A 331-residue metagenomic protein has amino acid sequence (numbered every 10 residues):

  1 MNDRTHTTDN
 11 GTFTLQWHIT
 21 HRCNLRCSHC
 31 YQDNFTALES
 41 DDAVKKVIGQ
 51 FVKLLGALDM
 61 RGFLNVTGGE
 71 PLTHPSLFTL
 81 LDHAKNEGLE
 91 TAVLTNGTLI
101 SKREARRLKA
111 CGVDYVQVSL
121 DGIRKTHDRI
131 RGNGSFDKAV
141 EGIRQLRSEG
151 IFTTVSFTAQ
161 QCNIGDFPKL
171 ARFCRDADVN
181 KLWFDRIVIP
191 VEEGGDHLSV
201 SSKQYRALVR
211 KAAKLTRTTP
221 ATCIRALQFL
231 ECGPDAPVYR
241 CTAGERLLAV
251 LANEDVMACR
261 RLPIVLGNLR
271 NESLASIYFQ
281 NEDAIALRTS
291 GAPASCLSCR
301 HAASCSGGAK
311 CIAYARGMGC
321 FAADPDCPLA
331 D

Functional and structural regions predicted by a protein language model:
M1-D114: Conserved alpha-helical substructure of the radical SAM core
M1-G11, R261-D331: Flexible mid-to-C-terminal extensions adjoining Fe-S/redox cofactors in radical SAM and related proteins
F13, M60-G62, G244, R260 (+1 more regions): Exposed loop/turn and edge beta-strand positions of beta-sandwich/beta-sheet ligand-binding modules
Q16, T20-C23, P234, A252 (+3 more regions): Residue-level signal for mature regions of secreted extracellular proteins and peptides
H18, N34, E39-D41, A110-C111 (+4 more regions): Radical SAM enzyme [4Fe-4S]-AdoMet core and its adjacent flexible, acidic and glycine-rich loops/tails across
R22, R26, C30-D33, G244 (+4 more regions): Cys/His-rich metal-chelating microdomains
L64-V66, V93, V118, V155 (+1 more regions): Buried hydrophobic side chains on well-structured beta-strands
H74, S101-K102, I164-F167, P293: Structural motif corresponding to alpha-helix initiation and N-cap regions
